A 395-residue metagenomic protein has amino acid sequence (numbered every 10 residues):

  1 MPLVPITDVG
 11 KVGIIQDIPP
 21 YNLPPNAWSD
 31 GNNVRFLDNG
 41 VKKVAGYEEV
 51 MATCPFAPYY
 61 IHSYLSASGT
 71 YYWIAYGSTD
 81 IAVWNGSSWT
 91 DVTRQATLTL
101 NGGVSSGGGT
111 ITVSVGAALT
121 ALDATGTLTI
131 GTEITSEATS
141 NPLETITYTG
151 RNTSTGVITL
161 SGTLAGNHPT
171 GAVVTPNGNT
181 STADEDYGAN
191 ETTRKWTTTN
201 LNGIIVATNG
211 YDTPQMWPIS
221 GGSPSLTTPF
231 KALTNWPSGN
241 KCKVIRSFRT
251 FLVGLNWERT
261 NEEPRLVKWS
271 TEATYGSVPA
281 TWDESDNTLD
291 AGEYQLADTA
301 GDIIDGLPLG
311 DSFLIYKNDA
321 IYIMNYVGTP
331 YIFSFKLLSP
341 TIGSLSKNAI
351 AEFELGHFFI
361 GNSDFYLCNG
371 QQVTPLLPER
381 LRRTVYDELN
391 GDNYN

Functional and structural regions predicted by a protein language model:
M1-R94, N240-I323: N-terminal beta-propeller domains
P2-P5, T198, T299-N395: Beta-sheet-dominated scaffold domains
G46-T53, T93, T180-Y187, T227-N235 (+2 more regions): A short beta-strand motif characteristic of beta-propeller blades
P55-Y64, T180-N200, W236-R249, G301-D305 (+2 more regions): Repeated scaffold domains used in trafficking and secretory/extracellular systems, primarily beta-propellers
N85-S87, I219-G222, Y326-T329, Q371: Short loop/turn segments that connect beta-strands within beta-propeller blades
D91-Q95, S225-T234, A280-D286, F333-L338 (+1 more regions): Beta-propeller fold detector
T93-A172, P176-N179: Autoprocessing Asn-cyclization modules and mimics
K195-N235, I245: Hydrophobic or amphipathic alpha-helical targeting/insertion segments
